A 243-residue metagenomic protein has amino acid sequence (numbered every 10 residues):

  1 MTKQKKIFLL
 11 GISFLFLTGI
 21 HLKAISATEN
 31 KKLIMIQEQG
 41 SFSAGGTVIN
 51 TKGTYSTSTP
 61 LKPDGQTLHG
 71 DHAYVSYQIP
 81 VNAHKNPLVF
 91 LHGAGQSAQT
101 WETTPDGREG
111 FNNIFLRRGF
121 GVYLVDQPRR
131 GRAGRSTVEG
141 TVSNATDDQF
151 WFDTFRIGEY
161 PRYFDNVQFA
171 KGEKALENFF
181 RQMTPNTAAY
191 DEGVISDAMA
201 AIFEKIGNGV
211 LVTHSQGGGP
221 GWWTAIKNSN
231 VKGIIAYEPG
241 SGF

Functional and structural regions predicted by a protein language model:
T28-A83: N-terminal cap/lid segment of alpha/beta-hydrolase-fold proteins
K85-G93: Short beta-strand element of the alpha/beta-hydrolase
H92-S97, W101-T104: Active-site glycine-rich loops that stabilize anionic/oxyanionic intermediates across multiple enzyme folds
R108-G134: Conserved alpha/beta-hydrolase
A189-V210: Conserved acidic catalytic loop of the alpha/beta-hydrolase fold
L211-V212, I234: Conserved alpha/beta-hydrolase fold motif
V212-G221: Gly/Ala-rich beta-loop-alpha elbow adjacent to hydrolase catalytic centers
S229-G242: A conserved short beta-strand
